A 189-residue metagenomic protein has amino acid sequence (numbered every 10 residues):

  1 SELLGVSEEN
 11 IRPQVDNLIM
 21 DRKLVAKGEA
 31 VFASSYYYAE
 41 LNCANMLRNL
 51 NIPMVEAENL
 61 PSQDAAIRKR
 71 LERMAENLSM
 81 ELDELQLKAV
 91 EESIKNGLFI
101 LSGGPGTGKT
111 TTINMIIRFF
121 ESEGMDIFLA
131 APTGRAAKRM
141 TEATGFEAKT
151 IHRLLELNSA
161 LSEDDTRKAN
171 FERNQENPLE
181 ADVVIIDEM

Functional and structural regions predicted by a protein language model:
S1-M189: Conserved ATP-binding/catalytic motifs of P-loop helicase motor domains
